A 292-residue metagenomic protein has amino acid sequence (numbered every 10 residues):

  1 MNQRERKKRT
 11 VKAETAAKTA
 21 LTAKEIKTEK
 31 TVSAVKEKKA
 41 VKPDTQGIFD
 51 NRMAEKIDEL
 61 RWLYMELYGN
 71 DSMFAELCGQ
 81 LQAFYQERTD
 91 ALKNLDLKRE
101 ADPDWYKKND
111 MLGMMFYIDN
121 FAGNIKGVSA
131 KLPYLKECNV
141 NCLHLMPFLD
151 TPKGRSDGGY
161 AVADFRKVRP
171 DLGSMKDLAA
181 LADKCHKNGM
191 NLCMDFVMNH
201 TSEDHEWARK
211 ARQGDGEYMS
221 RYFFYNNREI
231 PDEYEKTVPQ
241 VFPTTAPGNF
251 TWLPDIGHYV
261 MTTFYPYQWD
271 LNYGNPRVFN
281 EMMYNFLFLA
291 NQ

Functional and structural regions predicted by a protein language model:
N2-K12, K24-N280, L287: Acidic/aromatic-lined carbohydrate-recognition and catalytic surfaces of CAZymes acting on diverse glycans
L289-Q292: Active-site groove signature of glycoside hydrolases
